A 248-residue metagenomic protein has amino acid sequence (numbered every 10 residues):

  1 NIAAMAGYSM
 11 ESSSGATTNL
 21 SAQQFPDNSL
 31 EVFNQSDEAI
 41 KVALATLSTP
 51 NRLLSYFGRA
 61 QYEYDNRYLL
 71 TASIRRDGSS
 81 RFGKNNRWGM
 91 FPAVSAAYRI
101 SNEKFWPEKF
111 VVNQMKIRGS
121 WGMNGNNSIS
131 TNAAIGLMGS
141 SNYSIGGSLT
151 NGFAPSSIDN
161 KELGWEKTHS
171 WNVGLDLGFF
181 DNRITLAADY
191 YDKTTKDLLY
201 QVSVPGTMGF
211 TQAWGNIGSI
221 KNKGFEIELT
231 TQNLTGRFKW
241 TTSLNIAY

Functional and structural regions predicted by a protein language model:
N1-Y248: Extracellular/periplasmic, surface-exposed regions of secreted and cell-surface proteins
